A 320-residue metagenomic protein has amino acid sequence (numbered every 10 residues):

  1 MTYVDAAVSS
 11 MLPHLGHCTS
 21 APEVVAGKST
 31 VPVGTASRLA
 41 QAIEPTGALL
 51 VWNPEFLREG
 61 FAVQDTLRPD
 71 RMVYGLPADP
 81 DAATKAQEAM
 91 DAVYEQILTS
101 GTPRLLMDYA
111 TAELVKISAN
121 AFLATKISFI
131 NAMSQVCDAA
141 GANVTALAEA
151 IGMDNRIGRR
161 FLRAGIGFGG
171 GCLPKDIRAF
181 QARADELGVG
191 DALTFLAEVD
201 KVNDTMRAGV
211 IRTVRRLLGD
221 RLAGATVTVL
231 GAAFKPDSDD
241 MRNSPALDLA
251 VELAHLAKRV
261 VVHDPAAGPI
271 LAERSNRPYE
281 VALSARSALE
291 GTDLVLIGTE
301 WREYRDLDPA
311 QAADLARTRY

Functional and structural regions predicted by a protein language model:
M1-Y320: Structural/interface elements that position substrates and couple domains in central-metabolism enzymes
